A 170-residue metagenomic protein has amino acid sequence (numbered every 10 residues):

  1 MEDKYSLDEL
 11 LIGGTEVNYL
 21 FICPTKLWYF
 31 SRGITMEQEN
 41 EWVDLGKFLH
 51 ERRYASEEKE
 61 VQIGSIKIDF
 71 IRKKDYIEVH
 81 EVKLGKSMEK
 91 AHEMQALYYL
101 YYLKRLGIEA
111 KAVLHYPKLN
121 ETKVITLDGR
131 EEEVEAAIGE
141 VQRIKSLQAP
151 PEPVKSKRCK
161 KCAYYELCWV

Functional and structural regions predicted by a protein language model:
M1-V79, K83-K90, M94: Metal-dependent nuclease catalytic cores that hydrolyze phosphodiester bonds in DNA/RNA, characterized by
L7-L10, R143-P153: Short, intrinsically disordered, charge-biased short linear motifs at domain edges
V17, C23-L27, Q148-V170: Cysteine-cluster motifs in flexible loop/terminal segments that predominantly coordinate metals
W28-M36, L103-E109, V170: Short helix-capping/linker segments at secondary-structure and domain boundaries
I34, E51, E140-L147, C168-V170: A structural signal for alpha-helix termini and helix-coil/disorder junctions
E39, I63, R72-K145, K157-K160 (+1 more regions): Nucleic-acid nuclease catalytic cores
V61, D69, Y102, A149-E152: Short, flexible, glycine/charge-rich loop motifs used to bind or transfer phosphoryl groups or to couple energy/partner
